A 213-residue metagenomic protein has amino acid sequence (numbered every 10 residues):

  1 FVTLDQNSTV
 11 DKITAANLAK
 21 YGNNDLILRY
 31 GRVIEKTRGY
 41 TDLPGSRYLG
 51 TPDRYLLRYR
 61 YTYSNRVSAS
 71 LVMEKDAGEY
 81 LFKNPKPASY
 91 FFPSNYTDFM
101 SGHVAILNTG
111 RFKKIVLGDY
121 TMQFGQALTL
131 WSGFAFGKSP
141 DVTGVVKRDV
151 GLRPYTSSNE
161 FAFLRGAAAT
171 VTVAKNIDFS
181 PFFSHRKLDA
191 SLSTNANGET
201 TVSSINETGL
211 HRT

Functional and structural regions predicted by a protein language model:
F1-G22, F124: Alpha-helical interaction/regulatory segments in DNA maintenance proteins
T14, A19-R54, R60-G102, L107-F112 (+1 more regions): Signature for the C-terminal beta-barrel architecture of outer-membrane proteins
A77-G78, T121-Q123: Solvent-exposed loop/turn segments at secondary-structure junctions within structured extracellular/periplasmic domains
Q123-G125, G137: Short gly/pro/ser/thr-enriched loop/turn and capping motifs at secondary-structure boundaries
A127-L130, L192: Short, solvent-exposed loop/turn and secondary-structure capping segments
W131-V142: A short alpha->loop->secondary-structure connector
